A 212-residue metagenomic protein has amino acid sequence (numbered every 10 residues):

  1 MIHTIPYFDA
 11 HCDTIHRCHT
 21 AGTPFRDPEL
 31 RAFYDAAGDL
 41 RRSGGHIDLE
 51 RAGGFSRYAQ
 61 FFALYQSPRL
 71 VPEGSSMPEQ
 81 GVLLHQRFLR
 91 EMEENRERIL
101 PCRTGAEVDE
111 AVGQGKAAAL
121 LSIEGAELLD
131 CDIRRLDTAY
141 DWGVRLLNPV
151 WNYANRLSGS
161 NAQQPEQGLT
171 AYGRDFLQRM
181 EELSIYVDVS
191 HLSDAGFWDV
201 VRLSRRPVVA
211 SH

Functional and structural regions predicted by a protein language model:
M1-E166: N-terminal hydrophobic targeting/anchoring segments and the immediately downstream early-domain regions of hydrolases
I123, W151, V189-H191, H212: Short, structured patches in soluble enzyme cores that scaffold and shape functional sites
C131-D141, R145, A162-V209: Histidine/acidic residue-rich metal-binding segments in metalloenzymes
